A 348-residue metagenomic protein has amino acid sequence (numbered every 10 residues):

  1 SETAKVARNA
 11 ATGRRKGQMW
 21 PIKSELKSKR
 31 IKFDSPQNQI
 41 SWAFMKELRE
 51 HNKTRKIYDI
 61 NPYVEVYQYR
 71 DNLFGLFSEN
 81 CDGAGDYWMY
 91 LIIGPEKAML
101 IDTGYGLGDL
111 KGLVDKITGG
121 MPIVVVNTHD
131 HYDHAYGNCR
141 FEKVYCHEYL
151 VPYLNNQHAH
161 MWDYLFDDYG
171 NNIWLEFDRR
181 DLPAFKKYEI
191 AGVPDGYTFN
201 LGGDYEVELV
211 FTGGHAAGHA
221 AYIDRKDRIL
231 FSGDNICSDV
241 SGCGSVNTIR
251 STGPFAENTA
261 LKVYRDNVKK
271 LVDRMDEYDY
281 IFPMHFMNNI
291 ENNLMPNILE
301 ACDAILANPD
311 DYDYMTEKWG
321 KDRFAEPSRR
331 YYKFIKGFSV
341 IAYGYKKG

Functional and structural regions predicted by a protein language model:
E2, G13-Q18: N-terminal, intrinsically disordered, basic low-complexity segments enriched in Arg/Pro/Ser/Thr
A7-A10: Short hydrophobic alpha-helical segments enriched in small aliphatic residues
G17-E96, N138: Zn-dependent metallo-beta-lactamase
G17-K56, D266-G348: Accessory terminal helices/loops
D34-P36, Y105-N200, S238, N293-L294 (+1 more regions): Active-site HxH/HxHxD metal-binding segment of metal-dependent hydrolases
H51-Y63, Y67-D71, K143-V210, A216 (+2 more regions): Metallo-beta-lactamase
I60-K116, Y222-D239: Conserved beta-strand hairpin/beta-sheet module of binuclear metal-dependent hydrolase folds, prominently
A98-L100, Y105-G106, T198, E206-A304: Metallo-beta-lactamase
